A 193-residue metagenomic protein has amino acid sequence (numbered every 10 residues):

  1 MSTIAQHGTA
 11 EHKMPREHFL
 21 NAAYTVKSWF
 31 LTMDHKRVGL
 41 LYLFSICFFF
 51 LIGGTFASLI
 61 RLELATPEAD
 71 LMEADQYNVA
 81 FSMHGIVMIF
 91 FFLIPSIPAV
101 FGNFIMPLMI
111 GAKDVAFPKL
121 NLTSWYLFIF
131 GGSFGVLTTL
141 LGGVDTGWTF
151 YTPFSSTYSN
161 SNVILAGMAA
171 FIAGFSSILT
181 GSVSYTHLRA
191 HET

Functional and structural regions predicted by a protein language model:
M1-K36, E68-M72, T152: Extramembrane terminal tails and long inter-domain/linker segments of multi-pass membrane proteins
G8-T9, R37, I86, T193: Compositionally biased, intrinsically disordered low-complexity segments enriched in polar/proline residues
K27-L40, G111-D114, R189: Hydrophobic, small-residue-rich membrane helices and short re-entrant helix-turn-helix hairpins that build
F30-T32, A80-F81, Y158-N160: Helix-boundary and loop/linker segments of multi-pass membrane transporters
G39-A112, A116-F150, N162-Y185: Hydrophobic cores of alpha-helical transmembrane segments in multi-pass integral membrane proteins
T186-T193: Conserved small/polar residues in nucleotide/adenosyl-binding loops
